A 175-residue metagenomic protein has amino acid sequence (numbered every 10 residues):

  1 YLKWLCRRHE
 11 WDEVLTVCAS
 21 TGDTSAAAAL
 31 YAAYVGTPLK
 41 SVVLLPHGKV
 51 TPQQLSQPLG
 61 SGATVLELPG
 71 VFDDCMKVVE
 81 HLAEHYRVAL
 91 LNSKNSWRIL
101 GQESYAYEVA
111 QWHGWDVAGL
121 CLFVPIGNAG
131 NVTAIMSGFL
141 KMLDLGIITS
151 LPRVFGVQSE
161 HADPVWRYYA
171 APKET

Functional and structural regions predicted by a protein language model:
Y1-T175: PLP-dependent amino-acid enzyme catalytic core
